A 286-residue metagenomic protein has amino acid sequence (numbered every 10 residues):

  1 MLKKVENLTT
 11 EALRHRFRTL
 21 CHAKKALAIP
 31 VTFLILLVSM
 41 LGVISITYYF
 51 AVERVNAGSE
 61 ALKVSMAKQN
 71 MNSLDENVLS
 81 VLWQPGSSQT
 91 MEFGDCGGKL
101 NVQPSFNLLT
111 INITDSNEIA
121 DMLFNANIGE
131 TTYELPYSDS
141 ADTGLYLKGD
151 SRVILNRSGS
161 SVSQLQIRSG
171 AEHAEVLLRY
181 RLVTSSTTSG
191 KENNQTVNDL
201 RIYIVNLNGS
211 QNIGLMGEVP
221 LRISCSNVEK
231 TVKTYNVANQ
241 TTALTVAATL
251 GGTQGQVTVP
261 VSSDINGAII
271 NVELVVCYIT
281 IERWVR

Functional and structural regions predicted by a protein language model:
M1-K25: N-terminal leader/signal peptides at the extreme start of proteins
L2, S45-A174: Beta-strand/loop motifs with alternating small/hydrophobic and polar/acidic residues, enriched in the first structured
A23-A51, K63: N-terminal single-pass transmembrane signal-anchor helix
I29, L37-L41, V55-S59, M66 (+2 more regions): Generic detector of short, locally flexible boundary/turn motifs and exposed helical patches
T114-E273, E282-R286: Intrinsically disordered, low-complexity regions enriched in Pro/Ser/Thr/Gly and acidic residues
I279: N-terminal Rossmann-like NAD(P) cofactor-binding subdomain of oxidoreductases, focused on the glycine-rich
